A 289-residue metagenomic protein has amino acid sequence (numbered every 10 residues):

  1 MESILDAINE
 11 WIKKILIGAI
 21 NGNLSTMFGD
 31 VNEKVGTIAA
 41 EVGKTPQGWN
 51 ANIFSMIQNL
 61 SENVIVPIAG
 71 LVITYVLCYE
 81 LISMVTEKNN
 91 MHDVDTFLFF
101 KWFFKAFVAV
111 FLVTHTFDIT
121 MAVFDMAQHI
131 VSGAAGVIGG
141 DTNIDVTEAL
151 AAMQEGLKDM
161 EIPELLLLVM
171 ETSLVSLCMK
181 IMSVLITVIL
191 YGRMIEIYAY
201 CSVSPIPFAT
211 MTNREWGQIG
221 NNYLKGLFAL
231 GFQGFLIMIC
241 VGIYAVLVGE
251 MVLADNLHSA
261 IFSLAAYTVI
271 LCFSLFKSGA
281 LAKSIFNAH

Functional and structural regions predicted by a protein language model:
M1-V72, K88-F97, F107-C178, G217 (+3 more regions): Gly/Ser-rich, low-complexity
I65, A69-Y79, F103-F107, F111 (+8 more regions): Residue-level signal for the membrane-embedded core of alpha-helical transmembrane segments, especially mid-helix
Y75, T120-V123, A127, L185-V188 (+3 more regions): Membrane-embedded alpha-helices of multi-pass transport/permease systems
L81-V94, S183-T187, E215-W216: Membrane-water interface regions at transmembrane-helix termini and the short interhelical loops of multi-pass membrane
V175, M179-M211, K225-V246: Alpha-helical transmembrane segments of helical membrane proteins, especially in multi-pass transport, channel
